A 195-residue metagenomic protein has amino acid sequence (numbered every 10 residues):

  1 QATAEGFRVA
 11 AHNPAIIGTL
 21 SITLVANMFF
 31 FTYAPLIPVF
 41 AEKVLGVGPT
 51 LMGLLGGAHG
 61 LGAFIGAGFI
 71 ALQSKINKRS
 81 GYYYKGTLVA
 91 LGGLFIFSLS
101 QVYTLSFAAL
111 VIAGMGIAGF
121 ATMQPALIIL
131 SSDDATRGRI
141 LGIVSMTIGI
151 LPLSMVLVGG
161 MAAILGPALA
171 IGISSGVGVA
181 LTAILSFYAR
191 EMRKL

Functional and structural regions predicted by a protein language model:
Q1-S21: Juxtamembrane intracellular "pre-TM" segments in multi-pass secondary transporters
A4, A11, V25, I37-L195: C-terminal transmembrane bundle of multi-pass solute transporters/carriers
T19-L20, M28-F40: Short helix-kink/termination motifs in transmembrane helices of multi-pass secondary transporters
